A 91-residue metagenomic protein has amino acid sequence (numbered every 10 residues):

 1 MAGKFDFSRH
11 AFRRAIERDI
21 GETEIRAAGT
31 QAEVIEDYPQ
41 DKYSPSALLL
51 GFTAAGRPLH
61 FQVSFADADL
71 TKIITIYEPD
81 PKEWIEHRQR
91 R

Functional and structural regions predicted by a protein language model:
M1-R91: Ribonuclease/tRNase effector modules and their secretory precursors
